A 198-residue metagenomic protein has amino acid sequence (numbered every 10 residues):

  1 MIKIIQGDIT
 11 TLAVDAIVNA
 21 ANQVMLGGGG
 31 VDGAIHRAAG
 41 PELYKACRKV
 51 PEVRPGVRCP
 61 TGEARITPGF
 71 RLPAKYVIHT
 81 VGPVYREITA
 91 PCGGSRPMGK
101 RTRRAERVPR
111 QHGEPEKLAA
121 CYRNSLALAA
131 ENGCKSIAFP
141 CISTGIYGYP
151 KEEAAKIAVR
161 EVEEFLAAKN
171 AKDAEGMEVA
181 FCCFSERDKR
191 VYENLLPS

Functional and structural regions predicted by a protein language model:
M1-G93, M98-S198: Macrodomain-like recognition of ADP-ribose-binding/processing modules
